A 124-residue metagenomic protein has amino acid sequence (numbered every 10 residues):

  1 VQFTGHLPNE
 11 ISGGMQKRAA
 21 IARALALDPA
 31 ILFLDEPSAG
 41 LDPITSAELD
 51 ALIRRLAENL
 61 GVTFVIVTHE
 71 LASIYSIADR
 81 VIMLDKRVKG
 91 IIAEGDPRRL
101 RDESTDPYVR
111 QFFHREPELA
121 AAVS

Functional and structural regions predicted by a protein language model:
H6-N9, L27: Conserved signature/switch motifs of ABC ATPase nucleotide-binding domains
L32-D35: Catalytic Walker B motif of ABC-type/P-loop ATPase nucleotide-binding domains
P43-T45: Helix N-cap at the start of a conserved alpha-helix in ABC-type nucleotide-binding domains
A47-N59: Helical segment within the ABC ATPase nucleotide-binding domain
T68-H69: H-loop/switch region of ABC-family ATPase nucleotide-binding domains
I74-S76: A short, surface-exposed alpha-helical micro-motif characterized by mixed small hydrophobic and charged/polar residues
R87-F113: Conserved beta-strand-loop-alpha-helix hinge in the C-terminal portion of ABC ATPase nucleotide-binding domains
